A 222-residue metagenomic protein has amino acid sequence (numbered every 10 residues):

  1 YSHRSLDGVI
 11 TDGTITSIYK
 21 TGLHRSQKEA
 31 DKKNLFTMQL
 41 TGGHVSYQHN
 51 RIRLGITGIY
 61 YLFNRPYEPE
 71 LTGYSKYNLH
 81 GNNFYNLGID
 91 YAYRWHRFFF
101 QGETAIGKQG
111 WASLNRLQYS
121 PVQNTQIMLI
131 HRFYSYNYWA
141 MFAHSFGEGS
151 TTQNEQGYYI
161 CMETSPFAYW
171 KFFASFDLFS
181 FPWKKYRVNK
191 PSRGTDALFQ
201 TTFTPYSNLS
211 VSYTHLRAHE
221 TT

Functional and structural regions predicted by a protein language model:
G8-T14, P66-Y74, A112-R116, A140-F146 (+2 more regions): Outer-membrane beta-barrel translocator domains and adjoining extracellular loop/strand segments of Gram-negative
T37-T41, Q48, N83-L87, Q109-S113 (+2 more regions): Residues that define the transmembrane beta-barrel architecture of outer-membrane proteins
G43-Y47, I89-Y93, N115-Y119, I160-T164 (+1 more regions): Residues on the lipid-exposed face of transmembrane beta-strands in outer-membrane beta-barrel proteins
R51-I56, W95-Q101, Q123-M128, Y136-N137 (+2 more regions): Repeated loop/turn-to-beta-strand initiation elements of outer-membrane beta-barrel proteins
G55-I106: Surface-exposed extracellular loop regions of Gram-negative outer-membrane beta-barrel proteins
M128-Q156, R217: Outer-membrane beta-barrel translocator/channel fold
S165-S210: Long hydrophobic segments that form regular secondary structure
T214-T221: Conserved small/polar residues in nucleotide/adenosyl-binding loops
